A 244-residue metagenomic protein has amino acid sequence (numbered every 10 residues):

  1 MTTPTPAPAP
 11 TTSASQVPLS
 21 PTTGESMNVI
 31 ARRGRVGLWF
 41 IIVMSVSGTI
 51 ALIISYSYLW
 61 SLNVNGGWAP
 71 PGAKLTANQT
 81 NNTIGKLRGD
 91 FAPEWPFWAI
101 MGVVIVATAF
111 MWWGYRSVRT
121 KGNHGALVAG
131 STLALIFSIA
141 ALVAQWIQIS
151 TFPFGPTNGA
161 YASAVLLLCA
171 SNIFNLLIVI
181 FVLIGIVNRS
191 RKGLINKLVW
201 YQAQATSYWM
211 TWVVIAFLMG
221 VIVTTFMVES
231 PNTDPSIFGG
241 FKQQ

Functional and structural regions predicted by a protein language model:
T2-Q244: ...captures the hydrophobic TM-helix bundle architecture rather than a specific catalytic motif, and can also fire on
